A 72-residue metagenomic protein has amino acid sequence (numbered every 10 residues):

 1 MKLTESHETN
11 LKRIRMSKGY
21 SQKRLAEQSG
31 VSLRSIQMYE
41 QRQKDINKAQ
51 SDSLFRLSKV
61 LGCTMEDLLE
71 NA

Functional and structural regions predicted by a protein language model:
M1-G19: A short, Lys/Arg-rich alpha-helix, primarily the initiator
T9, L33, S51-L54: Short alpha-helical elements of helix-turn-helix
K12, Q37-M38, L69: Key DNA-contacting residues within the recognition helix of helix-turn-helix
M16, E27, K59: Alpha-helical residues within the helix-turn-helix
G19-Y39: Short alpha-helical DNA-recognition segment
Q43-A49: Short, solvent-exposed alpha-helical "recognition" segments
S51-D67: DNA major-groove recognition helix of helix-turn-helix/homeodomain DNA-binding modules
